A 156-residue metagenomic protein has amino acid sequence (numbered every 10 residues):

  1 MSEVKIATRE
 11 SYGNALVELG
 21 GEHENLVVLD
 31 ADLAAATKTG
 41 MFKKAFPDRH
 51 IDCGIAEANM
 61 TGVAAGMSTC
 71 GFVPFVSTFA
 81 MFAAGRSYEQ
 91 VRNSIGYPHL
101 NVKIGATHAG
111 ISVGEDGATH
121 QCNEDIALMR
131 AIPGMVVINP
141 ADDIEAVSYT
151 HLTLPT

Functional and structural regions predicted by a protein language model:
M1-M41: Conserved acidic/glycine
K5, A31, C53, A80 (+2 more regions): Glycine- and other small-residue-rich loops at beta-strand/loop junctions that grip anionic moieties
L16, G20-H23, S68, I95-H99 (+1 more regions): Structural signal for hydrophobic packing residues in well-ordered secondary-structure cores of soluble enzyme domains
N25-V27, R49-H50, G134-V137: Short active-site oxyanion
A34-K103: Thiamine diphosphate
H99-N101, T107-Y149: Conserved thiamine diphosphate
T150-T156: Conserved small/polar residues in nucleotide/adenosyl-binding loops
